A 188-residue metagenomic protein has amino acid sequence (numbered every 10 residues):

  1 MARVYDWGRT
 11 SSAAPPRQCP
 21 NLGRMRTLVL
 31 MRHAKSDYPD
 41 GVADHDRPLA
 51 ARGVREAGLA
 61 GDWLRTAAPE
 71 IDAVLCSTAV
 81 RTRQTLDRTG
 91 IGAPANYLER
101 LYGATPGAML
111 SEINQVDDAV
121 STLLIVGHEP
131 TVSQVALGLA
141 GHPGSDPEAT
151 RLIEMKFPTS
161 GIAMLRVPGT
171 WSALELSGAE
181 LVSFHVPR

Functional and structural regions predicted by a protein language model:
S11-S12: Serine residues within intrinsically disordered or low-complexity segments
M25-A108, I113, V132, G138-S145 (+1 more regions): Active-site-proximal alpha-helix that buttresses catalytic centers in soluble enzyme cores
L28, D118-G127: Generic beta-sheet signal
P143-E180: Domain-level recognition of soluble alpha/beta enzyme cores, biased toward histidine phosphatases/phosphomutases
E180-R188: Short, solvent-exposed aromatic-acidic interface loops
